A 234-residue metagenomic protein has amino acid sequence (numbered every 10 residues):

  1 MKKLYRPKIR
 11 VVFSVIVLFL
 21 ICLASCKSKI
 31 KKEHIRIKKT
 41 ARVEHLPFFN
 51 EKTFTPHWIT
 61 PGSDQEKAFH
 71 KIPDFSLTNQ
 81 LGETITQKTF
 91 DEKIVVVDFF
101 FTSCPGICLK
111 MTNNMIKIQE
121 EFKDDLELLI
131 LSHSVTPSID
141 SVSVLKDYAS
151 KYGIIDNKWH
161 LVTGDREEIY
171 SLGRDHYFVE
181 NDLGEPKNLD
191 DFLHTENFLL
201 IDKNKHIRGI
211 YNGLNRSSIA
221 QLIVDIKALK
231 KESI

Functional and structural regions predicted by a protein language model:
K2-D74: N-terminal targeting signals for export/organelle localization
H70-I72, Q80, F90-I94, D125-L128 (+1 more regions): Extracytoplasmic
P73, I85-M115, I130-S132: Short active-site neighborhood of thiol/selenol oxidoreductases, capturing the structured segment around
S76-L77, L200: Hydrophobic beta-strand positions
T112-L172: Structural microenvironment flanking redox-active thiols in thiol-disulfide oxidoreductases
N157-W159, Y170, R174-D182, F192-L199: Structural micro-motif
G184-I234: Thiol-/selenol-based redox modules, centered on thioredoxin-like and closely related oxidoreductase domains
